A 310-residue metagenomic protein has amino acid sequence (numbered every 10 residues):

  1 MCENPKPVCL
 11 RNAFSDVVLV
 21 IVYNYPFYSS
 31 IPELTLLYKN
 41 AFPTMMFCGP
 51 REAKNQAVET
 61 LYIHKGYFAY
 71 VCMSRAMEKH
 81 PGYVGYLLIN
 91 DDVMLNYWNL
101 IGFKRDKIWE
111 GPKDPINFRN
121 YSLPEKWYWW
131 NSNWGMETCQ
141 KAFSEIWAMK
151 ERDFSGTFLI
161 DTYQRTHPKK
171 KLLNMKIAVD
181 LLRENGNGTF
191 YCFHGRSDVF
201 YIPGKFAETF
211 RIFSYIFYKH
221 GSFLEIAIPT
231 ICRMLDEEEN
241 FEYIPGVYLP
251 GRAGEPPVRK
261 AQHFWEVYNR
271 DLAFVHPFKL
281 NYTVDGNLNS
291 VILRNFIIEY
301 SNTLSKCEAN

Functional and structural regions predicted by a protein language model:
M1, G135, A148-E151, S155 (+1 more regions): C-terminal catalytic/acceptor-binding lobe
M1-S30, F42, I298-N310: Juxtamembrane luminal stem/stalk of type II transmembrane Golgi/ER carbohydrate-processing enzymes
S15-V17, A41-T44, G82-G85, D236-E239: Loop/turn elements at helix/coil->beta-strand transitions in domains of secreted/extracellular proteins
P26-S30, A53-N55, M94-Y97, T230 (+2 more regions): Eukaryotic short linear interaction motifs
S29-E33, Y67-C72, A227: Acidic, Ser/Thr-rich intrinsically disordered and amphipathic helical segments
S30-L37, R75, I101-G102: A short acidic, amphipathic alpha-helical/loop segment
M46-W130: Active-site-proximal specificity loops/subdomain of glycosyltransferases
P115-E151: A domain-level signal for the mature, folded cores of soluble proteins
